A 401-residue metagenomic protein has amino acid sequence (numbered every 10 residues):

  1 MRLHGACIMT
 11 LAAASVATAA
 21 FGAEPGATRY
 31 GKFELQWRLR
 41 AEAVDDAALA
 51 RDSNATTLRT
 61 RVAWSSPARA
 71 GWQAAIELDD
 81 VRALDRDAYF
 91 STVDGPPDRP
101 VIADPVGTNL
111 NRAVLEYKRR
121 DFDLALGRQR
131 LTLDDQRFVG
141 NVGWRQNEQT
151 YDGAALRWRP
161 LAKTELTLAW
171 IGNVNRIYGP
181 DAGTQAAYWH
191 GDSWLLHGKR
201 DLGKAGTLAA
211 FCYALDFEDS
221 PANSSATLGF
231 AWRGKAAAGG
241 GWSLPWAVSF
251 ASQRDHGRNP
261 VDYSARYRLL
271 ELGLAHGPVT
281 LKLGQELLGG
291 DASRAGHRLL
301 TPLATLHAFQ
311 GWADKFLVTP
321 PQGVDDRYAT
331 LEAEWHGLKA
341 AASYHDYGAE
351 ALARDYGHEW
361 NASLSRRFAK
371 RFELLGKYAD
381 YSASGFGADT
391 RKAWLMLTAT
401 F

Functional and structural regions predicted by a protein language model:
M1-A27: Cleavable N-terminal export/targeting peptides
A19-L131, A154, W158-P160, T164-L166 (+6 more regions): Beta-barrel outer-membrane channel/assembly domains of diderm bacteria
V44-S53, V139-N147, Q253-A265: Outer-membrane beta-barrel proteins
D87-R112, R120-P221, A226-F230, R294-T330: Surface-exposed coil loops of outer-membrane beta-barrel proteins
N109-V114, T184-W189, L281-G289, A353: Short, mixed-charge, low-aromatic patches
N147-E148, H190, F217-S224, R254-D262 (+3 more regions): Solvent-exposed loop/turn segments connecting transmembrane beta-strands in outer-membrane beta-barrel proteins
A205, A214-L288, A292: Long, internal scaffold/assembly segments composed of regular secondary structure
T280-E359: C-terminal structural cap/anchor segments
